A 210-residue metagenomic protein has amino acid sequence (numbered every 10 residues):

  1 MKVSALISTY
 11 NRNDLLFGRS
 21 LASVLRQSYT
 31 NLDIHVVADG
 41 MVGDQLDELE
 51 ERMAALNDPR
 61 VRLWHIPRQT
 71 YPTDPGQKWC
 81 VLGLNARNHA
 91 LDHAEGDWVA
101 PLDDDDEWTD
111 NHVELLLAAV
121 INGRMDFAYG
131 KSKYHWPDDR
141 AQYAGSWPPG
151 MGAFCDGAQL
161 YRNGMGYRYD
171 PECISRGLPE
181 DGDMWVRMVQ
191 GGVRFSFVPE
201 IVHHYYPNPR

Functional and structural regions predicted by a protein language model:
M1-R210: Nucleotide-sugar donor-binding/catalytic module of glycosyltransferases that assemble extracellular/cell-envelope
